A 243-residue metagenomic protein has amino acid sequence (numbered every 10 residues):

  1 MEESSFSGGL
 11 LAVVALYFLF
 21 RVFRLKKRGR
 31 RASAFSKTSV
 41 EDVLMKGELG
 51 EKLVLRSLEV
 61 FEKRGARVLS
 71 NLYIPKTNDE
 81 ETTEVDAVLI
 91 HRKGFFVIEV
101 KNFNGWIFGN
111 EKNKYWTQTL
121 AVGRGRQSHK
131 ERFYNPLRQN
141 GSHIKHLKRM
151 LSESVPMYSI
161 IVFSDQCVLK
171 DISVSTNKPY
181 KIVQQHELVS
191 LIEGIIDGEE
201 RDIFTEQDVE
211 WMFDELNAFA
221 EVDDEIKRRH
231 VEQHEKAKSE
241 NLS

Functional and structural regions predicted by a protein language model:
M1-T83, I90-F95, A121-S243: Surface-exposed interaction regions that form or flank ligand-binding interfaces
L89-Q118: Active-site beta-strand-loop-beta-strand hairpin of nuclease catalytic cores that positions key catalytic residues
